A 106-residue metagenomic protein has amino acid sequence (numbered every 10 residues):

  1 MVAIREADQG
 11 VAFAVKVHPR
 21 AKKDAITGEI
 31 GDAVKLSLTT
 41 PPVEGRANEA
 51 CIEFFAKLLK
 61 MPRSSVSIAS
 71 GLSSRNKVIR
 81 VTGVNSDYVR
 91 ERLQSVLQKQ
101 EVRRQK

Functional and structural regions predicted by a protein language model:
M1-G45, E49-E53, L58-M61, S67-L72 (+1 more regions): Contiguous, often N-terminal, cationic amphipathic patches that form binding interfaces
